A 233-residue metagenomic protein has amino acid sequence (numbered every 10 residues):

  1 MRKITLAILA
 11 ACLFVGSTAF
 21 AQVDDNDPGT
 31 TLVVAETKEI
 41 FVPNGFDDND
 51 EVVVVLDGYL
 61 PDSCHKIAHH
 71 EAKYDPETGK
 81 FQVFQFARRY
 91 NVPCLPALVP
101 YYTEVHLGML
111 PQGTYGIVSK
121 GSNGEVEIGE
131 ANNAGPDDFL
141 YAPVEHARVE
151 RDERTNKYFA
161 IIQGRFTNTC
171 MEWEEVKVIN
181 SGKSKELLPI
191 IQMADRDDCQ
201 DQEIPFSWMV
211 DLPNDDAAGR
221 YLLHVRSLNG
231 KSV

Functional and structural regions predicted by a protein language model:
M1-I4: Positively charged n-region of N-terminal signal peptides that target proteins for export
A7-G16: Bacterial N-terminal signal peptides
F20-V233: Exposed, flexible binding/inhibitory loops of compact, secreted disulfide-stabilized domains
